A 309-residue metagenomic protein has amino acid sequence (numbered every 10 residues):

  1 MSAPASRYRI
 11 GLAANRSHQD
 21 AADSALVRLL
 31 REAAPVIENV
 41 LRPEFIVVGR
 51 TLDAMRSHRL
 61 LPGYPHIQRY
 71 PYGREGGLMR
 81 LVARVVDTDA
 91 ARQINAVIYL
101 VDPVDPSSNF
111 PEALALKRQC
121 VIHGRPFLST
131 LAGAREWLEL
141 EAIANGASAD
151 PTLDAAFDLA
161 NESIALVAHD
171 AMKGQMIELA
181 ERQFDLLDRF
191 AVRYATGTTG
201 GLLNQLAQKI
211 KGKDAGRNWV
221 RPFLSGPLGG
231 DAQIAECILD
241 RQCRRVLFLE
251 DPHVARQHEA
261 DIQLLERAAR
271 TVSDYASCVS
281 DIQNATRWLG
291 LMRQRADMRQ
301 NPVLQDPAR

Functional and structural regions predicted by a protein language model:
S2-E44, N161-A191: N-terminal phosphate-binding or glycine-rich loops at protein starts, especially the Walker A/P-loop of NTPases
L12, I46-V48, Q68-R69, Y99 (+4 more regions): General beta-strand structural signal in soluble alpha/beta enzymes
L26-V36, L60-L61, A113-A115, L179-L186 (+2 more regions): Short, solvent-exposed amphipathic alpha-helical segments in soluble enzyme and RNA/protein-processing domains
V40-M55, F190-L203: Short internal beta-strands
H58-R84, Q205-I234: Active-site rim loops that border cofactor/substrate pockets in soluble metabolic enzymes
G76-L116, L228-E266: Mid-chain, well-packed structural core segment of small domains
A113-W137, E266-R287: Short, acidic/small-residue loops that bind anionic groups at enzyme active sites
A132-D154, D281-R309: Short, glycine-/small-residue-rich phosphate/pyrophosphate-handling segment
